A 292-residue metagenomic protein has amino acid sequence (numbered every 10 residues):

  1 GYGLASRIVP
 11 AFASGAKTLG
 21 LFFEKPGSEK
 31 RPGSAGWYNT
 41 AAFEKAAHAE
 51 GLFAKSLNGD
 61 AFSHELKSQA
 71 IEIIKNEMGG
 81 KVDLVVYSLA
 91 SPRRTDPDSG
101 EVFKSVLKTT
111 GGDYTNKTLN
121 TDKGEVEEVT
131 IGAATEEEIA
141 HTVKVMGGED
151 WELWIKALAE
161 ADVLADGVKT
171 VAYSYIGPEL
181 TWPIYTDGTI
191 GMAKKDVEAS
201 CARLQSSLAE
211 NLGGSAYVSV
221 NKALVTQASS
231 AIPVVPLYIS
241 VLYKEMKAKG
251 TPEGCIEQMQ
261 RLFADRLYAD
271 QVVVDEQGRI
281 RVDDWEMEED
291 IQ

Functional and structural regions predicted by a protein language model:
G1-L4, F62-H64, A90-R94, I176-L180: Gly/Ser/Thr-rich loops at beta-strand to alpha-helix junctions that form or flank small-molecule/cofactor-binding
L4-F12: Conserved SAM-binding loop of SAM-dependent methyltransferases across substrates and taxa, primarily the Class I
G15-K55, D60: Glycine-rich phosphate-binding loop and adjoining beta1-alpha1-beta2 segment of Rossmann-like nucleotide-binding folds
G59-A70: The beta1-alpha1 cofactor-binding region of Rossmann-like NAD(H)/NADP(H)-dependent oxidoreductases
Q69-S99: A glycine-rich helix->loop->beta "capping" turn within Rossmann-like NAD(P)(H)-dependent oxidoreductase domains
S105-G214, V220-S240: Catalytic loop of short-chain dehydrogenase/reductase
R203, G214-K222, P236-Q292: C-terminal helical subdomain
